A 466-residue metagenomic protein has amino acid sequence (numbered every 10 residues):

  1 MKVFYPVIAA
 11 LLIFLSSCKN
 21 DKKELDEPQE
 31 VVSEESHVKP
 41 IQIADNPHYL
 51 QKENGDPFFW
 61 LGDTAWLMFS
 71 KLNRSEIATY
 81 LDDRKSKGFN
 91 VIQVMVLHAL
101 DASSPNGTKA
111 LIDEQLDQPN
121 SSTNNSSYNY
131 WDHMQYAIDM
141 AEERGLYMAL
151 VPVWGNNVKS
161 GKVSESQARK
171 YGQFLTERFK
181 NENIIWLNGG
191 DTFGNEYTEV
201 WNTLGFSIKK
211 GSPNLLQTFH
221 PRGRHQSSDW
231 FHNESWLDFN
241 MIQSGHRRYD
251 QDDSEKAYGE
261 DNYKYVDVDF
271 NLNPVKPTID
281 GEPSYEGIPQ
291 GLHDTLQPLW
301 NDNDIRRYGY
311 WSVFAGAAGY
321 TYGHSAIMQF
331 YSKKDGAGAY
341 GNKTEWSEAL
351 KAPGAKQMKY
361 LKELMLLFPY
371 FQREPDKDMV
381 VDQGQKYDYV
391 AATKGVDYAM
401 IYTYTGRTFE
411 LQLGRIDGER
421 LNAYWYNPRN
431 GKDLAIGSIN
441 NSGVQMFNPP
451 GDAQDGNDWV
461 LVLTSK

Functional and structural regions predicted by a protein language model:
K2-A9: Sec-dependent signal peptide recognition, specifically the positively charged N-region followed immediately by
F14-S17: C-terminal motif of bacterial Sec signal peptides marking the signal peptidase cleavage site
K19-D26: Bacterial lipoprotein signal-peptidase II cleavage site
D26-E34, I43: Post-signal peptide N-terminal segment of mature Sec-exported envelope proteins
S36-Q251, D261: Active-site mouth of glycoside hydrolases
D56, P274-T278, Y285-P289, N301-G437 (+1 more regions): Aromatic- and carboxylate-lined catalytic core of secreted/periplasmic carbohydrate-active enzymes
I184, G190-Q329, G338-T344: Extracellular glycoside hydrolase catalytic/binding regions
